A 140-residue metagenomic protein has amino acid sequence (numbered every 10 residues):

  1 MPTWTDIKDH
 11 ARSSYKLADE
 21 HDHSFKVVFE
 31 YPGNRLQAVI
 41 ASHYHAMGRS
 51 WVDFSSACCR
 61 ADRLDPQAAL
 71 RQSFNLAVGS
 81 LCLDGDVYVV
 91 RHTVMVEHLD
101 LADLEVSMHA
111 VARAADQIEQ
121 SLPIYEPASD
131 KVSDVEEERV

Functional and structural regions predicted by a protein language model:
M1-L36, L83: Charge-rich, low-complexity N-terminal segments
W4, K8, D62-R63, L104: Generic alpha-helical secondary structure
K16, I40-S42, V78-C82: Short, surface-exposed charged micro-motifs
P32-F54: Short, well-structured hydrophobic secondary-structure segments
G33-N34, R60, V96-H98: Short, surface-exposed beta-strand-loop junctions and turns on beta-sheet-rich folds
G48-T93: Short, internal acidic amphipathic alpha-helical interface segments that mediate docking to partner proteins
L70-A77, T93-Y125: Ampiphathic alpha-helical segments that act as solvent-exposed interaction surfaces
L122-V140: Short, highly charged C-terminal tails/helix-capping segments
